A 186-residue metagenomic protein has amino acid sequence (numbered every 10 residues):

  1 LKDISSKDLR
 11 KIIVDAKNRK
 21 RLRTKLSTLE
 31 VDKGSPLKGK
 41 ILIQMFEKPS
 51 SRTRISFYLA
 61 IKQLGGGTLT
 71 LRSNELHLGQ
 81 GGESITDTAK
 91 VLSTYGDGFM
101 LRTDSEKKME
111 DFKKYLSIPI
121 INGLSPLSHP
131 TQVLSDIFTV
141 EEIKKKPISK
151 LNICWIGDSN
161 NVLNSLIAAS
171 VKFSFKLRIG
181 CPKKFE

Functional and structural regions predicted by a protein language model:
L1-I55: Positively charged, low-complexity intrinsically disordered leader regions
I4-K7, L37, K48, R52 (+7 more regions): Conserved active-site and cofactor/substrate-binding residues in soluble primary-metabolism enzymes
L26, A89-K90, G96-A169: Anion-binding alpha/beta catalytic cores of soluble intermediary-metabolism enzymes, centered on
K38-I41, V91-D97, S149, S174-L177: Short, surface-exposed connector motifs at secondary-structure boundaries
I41-Y95: Active-site cofactor/substrate anionic-group-binding motifs, chiefly glycine- and Lys/Arg-rich phosphate-binding loops
E47-A60, E142-E186: Glycine-rich phosphate/diphosphate-binding loop of Rossmann-like nucleotide-binding domains
T68-T70, F99, I120, L177: Hydrophobic beta-strand scaffold residues
N74-L76, L124-S128, P182-F185: Short, acidic/turn-prone active-site loops that include or flank metal/cofactor- and phosphate-binding residues
